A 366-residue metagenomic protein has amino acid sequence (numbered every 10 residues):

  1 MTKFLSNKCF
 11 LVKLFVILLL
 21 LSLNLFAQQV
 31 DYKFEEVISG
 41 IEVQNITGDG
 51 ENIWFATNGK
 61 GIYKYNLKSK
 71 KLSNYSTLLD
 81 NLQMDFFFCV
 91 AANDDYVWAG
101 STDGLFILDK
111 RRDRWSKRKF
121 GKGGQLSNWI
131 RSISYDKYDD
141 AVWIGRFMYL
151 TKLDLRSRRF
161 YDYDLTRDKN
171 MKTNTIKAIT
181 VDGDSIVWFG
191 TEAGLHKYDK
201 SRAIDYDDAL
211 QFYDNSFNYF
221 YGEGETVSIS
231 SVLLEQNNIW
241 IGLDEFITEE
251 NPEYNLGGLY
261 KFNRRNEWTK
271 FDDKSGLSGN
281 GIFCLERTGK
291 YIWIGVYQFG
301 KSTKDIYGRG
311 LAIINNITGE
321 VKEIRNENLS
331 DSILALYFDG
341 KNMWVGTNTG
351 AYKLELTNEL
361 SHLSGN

Functional and structural regions predicted by a protein language model:
K13-S22: Bacterial N-terminal signal peptides
Y32-D49, S76-N93, K117-Y138, Y163-G183 (+5 more regions): Short coil-to-beta transitions that initiate beta-strands within beta-rich domains
N52-F55, Y96-A99, A141-W143, I186-F189 (+3 more regions): Conserved beta-propeller blade signature
G59, D103, M148, A193 (+3 more regions): Residue-level signature of beta-propeller blades and closely related beta-rich strand-turn architectures in secreted
G61-Y63, G104-F106, Y149-T151, G194-H196 (+3 more regions): A short loop-to-beta-strand structural motif that recurs across blades of beta-propeller domains
N66-K70, D109-D113, D154-R158, D199-A203 (+3 more regions): Short loop/turn segments that connect beta-strands within beta-propeller blades
E249-N255, K301-G308: Short, solvent-exposed loop/turn segments at conserved positions within beta-propeller repeat blades
D331-N366: Blade-level signature of beta-propeller repeat domains, shared across WD40, Kelch, NHL, RCC1 and BNR/Asp-box propellers
